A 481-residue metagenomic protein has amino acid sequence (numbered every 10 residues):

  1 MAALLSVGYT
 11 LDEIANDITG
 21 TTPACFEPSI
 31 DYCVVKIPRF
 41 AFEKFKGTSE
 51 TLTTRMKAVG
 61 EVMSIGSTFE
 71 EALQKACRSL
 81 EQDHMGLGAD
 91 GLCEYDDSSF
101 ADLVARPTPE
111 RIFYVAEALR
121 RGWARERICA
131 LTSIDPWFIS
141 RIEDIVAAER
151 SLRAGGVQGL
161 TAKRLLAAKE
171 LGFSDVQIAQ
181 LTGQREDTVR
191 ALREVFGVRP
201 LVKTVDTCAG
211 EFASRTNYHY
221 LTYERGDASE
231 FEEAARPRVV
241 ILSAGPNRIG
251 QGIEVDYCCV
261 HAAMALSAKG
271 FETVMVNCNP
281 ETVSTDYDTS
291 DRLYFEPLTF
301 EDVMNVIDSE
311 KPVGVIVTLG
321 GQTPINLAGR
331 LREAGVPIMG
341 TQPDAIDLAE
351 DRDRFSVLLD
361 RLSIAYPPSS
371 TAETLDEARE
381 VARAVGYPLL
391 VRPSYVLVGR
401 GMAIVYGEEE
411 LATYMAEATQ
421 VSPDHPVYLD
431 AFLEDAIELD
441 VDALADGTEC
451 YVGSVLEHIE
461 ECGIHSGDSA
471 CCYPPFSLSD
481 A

Functional and structural regions predicted by a protein language model:
M1-A481: ATP-dependent carboxylate/acyl-activation modules
